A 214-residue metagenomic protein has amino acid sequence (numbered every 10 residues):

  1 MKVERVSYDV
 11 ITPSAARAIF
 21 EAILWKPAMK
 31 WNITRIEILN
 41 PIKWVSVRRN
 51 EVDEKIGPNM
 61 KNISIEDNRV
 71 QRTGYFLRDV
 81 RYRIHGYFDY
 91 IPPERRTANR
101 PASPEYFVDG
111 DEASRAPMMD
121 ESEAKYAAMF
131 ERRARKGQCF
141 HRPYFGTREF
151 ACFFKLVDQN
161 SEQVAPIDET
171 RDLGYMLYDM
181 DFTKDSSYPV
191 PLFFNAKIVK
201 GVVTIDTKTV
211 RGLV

Functional and structural regions predicted by a protein language model:
M1-E51: Long, hydrophobic N-terminal alpha-helical segment
E51-D53, N59-V214: Internal, well-folded beta-alpha domain core
